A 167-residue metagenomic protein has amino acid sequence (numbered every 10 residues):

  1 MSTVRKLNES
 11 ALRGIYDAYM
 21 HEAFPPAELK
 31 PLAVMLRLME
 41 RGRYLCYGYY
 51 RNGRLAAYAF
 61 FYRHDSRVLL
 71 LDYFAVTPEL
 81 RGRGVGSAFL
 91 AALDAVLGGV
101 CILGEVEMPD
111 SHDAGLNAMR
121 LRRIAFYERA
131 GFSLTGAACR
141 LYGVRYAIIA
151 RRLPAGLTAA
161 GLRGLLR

Functional and structural regions predicted by a protein language model:
M1-V34, R152, G161: Short amphipathic alpha-helix that is part of the acyltransferase structural core
L38-G48: A short helix-loop-beta-strand connector motif used in the catalytic cores of GNAT acetyltransferases and, in some
G48, R54-R63, R67-A75: Conserved beta-strand in the GNAT
R63-L71, R81, G99-V100, R145: A conserved beta-turn-beta hairpin within the catalytic core of GNAT-like acetyltransferases that forms part
F74-R81, M108-D110: A short, internal acetyl-CoA/4′-phosphopantetheine-binding micro-motif in the GNAT/acyltransferase core
V76, G82-V96, M119: Conserved acetyl-CoA-binding loop-helix of GNAT-fold acetyltransferases
L97-M119: Conserved GNAT acetyl-CoA-binding A-motif
M119-R120, G136-R167: C-terminal "cap" of GNAT-fold acetyltransferases
